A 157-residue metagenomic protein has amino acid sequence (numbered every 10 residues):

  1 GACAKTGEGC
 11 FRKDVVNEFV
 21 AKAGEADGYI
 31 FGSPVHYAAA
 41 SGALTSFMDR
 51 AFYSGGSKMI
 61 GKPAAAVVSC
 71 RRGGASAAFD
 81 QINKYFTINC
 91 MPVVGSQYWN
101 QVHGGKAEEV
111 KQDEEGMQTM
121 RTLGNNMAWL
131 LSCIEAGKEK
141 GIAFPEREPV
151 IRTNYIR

Functional and structural regions predicted by a protein language model:
G1-C10, K106-V110: N-terminal beta-loop-helix "entrance" segment that forms/cooperates in small-molecule cofactor or anionic ligand
K5-T6, S54, G105, V150: Residue-level signal for pocket-adjacent positions within structured domains
G7-Q101: Helix-loop-strand module that forms the ligand-binding subsite of alpha/beta enzymes
P92-R157: Glycine-rich phosphate/pyrophosphate-binding loop and the adjoining helix
